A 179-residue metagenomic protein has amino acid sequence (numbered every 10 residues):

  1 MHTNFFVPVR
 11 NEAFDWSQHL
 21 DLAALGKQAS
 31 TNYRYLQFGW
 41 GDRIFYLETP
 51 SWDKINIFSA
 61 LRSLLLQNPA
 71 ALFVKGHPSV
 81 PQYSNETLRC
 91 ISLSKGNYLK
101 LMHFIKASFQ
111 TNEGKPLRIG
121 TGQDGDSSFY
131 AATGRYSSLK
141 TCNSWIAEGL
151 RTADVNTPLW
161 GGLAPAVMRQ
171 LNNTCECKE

Functional and structural regions predicted by a protein language model:
M1-A131: Non-catalytic ligand/cofactor/substrate-binding and regulatory segments of enzyme domains
S84, A107-E179: Activation targets extended, charge/polar-rich intrinsically disordered C-terminal tails
